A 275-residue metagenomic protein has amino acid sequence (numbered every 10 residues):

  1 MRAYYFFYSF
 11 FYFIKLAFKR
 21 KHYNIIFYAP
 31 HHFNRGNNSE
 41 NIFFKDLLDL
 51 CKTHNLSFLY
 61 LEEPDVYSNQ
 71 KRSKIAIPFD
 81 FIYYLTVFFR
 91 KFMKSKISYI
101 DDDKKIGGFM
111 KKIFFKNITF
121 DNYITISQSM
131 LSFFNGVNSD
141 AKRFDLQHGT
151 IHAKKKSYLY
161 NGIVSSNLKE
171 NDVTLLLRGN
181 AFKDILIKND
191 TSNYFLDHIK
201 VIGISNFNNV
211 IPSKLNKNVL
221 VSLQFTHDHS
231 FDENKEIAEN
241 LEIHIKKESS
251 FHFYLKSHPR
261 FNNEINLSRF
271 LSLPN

Functional and structural regions predicted by a protein language model:
M1-F195: Active-site and donor-binding regions of nucleotide-sugar-utilizing enzymes
K19, D121, H252-Y254, L271: Compositionally biased, low-structure terminal segments
C51, G136-N138, I245-E248, F270-L271: A generic structural signal for well-ordered alpha-helical segments
L177, V201-G203, P274-N275: Short acidic-hydrophobic, aromatic-tinged amphipathic segments that line or gate anion-handling sites
L196-R269: Conserved catalytic-core segment of nucleotide-activated headgroup transferases in glycan assembly
